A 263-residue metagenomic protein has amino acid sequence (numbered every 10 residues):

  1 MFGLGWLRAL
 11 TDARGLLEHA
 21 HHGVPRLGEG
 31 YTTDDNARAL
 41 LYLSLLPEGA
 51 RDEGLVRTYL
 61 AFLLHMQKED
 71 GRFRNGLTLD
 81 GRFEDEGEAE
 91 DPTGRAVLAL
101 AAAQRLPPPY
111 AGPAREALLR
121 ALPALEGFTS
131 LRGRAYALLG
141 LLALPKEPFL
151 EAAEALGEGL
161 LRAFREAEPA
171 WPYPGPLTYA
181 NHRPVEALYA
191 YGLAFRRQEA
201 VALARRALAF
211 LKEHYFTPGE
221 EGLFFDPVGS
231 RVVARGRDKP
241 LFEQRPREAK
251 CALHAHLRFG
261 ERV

Functional and structural regions predicted by a protein language model:
M1-V263: Glycan-recognition and catalytic cores of secretory/periplasmic carbohydrate-active enzymes
